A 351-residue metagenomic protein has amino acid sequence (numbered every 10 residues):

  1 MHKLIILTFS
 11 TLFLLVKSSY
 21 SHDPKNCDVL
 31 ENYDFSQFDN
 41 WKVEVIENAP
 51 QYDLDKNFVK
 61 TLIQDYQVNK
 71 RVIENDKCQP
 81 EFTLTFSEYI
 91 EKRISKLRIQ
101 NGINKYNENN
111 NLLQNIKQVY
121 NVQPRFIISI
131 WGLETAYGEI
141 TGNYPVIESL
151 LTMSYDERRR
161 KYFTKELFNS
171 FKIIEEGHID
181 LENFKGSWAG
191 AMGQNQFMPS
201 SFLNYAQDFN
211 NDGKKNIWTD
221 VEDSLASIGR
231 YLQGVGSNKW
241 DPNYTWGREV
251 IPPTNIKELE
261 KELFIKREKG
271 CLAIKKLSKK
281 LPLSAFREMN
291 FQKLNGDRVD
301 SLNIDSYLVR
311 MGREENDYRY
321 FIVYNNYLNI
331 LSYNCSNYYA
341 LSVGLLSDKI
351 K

Functional and structural regions predicted by a protein language model:
M1-S21: Classical Sec-dependent N-terminal signal peptides that target proteins to the secretory pathway
H22-E108, Q114-K117: An acidic, Gly/Ser/Thr/Pro-rich helix-cap/linker signature
A49, F58-K70, N121-G138, S170-E175 (+1 more regions): Short, functionally critical alpha-helical segments immediately adjacent to catalytic or ligand/cofactor-binding
V59-F82, W131-T135, P145-E148, V250-K257: Acidic helix-start/capping segments at beta-turn-to-alpha-helix junctions
V68-N75, T135-P145, D156-R160, E176-E182 (+2 more regions): Secretory-pathway/luminal and periplasmic proteins that interact with or process carbohydrate-rich
V146-S154, L167, M192-D208, I228: Substrate-binding/active-site groove segments that recognize and process beta-1,4-linked N-acetyl-hexosamine
F209-I217: Acidic, glycine-anchored loop motifs typical of Ca2+
I256-K351: C-terminal soluble interaction/assembly domains
